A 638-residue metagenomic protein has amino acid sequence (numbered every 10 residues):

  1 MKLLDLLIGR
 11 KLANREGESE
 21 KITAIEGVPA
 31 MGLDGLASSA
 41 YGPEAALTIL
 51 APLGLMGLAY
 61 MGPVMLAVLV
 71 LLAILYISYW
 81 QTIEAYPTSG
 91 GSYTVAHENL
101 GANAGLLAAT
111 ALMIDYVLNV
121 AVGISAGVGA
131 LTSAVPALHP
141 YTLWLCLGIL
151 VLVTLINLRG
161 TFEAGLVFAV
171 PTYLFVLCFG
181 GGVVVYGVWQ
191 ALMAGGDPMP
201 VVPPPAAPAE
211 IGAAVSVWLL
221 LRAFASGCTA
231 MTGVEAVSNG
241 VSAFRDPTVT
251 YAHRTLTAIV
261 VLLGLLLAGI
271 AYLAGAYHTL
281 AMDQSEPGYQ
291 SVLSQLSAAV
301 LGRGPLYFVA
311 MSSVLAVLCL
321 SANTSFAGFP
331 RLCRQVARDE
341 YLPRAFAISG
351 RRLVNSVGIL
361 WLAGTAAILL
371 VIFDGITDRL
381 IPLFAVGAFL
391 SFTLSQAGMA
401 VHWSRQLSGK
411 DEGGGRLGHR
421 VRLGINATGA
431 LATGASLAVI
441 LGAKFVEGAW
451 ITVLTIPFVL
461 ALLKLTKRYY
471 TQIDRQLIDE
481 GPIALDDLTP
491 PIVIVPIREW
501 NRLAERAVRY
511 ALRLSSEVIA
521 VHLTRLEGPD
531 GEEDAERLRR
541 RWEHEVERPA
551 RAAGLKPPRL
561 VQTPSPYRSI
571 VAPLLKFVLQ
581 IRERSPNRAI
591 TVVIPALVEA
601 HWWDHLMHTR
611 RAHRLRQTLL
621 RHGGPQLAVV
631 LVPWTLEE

Functional and structural regions predicted by a protein language model:
M1-A45, L53, I77, T88 (+4 more regions): Membrane-interface "cap" regions at the ends of multi-pass membrane proteins
M1-E18, Q472-E638: Cytosolic C-terminal regulatory domains/tails of membrane transporters and channels
V28, A345-S356, F392-F445, P482: C-terminal membrane-solvent junction of multi-pass transporters and transport-like membrane proteins
L47-Y86, S92-H97, N103-A109, V122-L150 (+2 more regions): Extracellular loop-to-transmembrane helix junctions
A102, P140-L147, A243-L265, R334-V371 (+1 more regions): Loop-to-transmembrane helix boundary motifs in multi-pass membrane proteins
Y173, L177-T232, A443, E447 (+1 more regions): Helix-loop-helix junctions that connect adjacent transmembrane segments in multi-pass membrane transporters
V176-P205, A271-T279, S395-K410, L465-D474: Hydrophobic alpha-helical segments and their helix-loop junctions in multi-pass secondary transporters
Y186-G196, H253-L293: Extracellular/periplasmic helix-exit of transmembrane alpha-helices
